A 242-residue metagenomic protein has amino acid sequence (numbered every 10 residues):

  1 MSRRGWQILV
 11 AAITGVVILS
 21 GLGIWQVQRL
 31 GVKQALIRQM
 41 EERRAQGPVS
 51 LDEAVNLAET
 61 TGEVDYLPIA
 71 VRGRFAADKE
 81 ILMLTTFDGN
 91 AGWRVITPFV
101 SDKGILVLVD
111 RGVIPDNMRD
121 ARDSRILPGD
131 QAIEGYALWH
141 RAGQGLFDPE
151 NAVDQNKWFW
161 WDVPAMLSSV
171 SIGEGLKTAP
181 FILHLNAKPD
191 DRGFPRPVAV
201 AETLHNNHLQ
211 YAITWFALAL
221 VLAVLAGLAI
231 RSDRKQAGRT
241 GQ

Functional and structural regions predicted by a protein language model:
M1-Q242: Surface-exposed, charge/polar-rich loops and edge strands
